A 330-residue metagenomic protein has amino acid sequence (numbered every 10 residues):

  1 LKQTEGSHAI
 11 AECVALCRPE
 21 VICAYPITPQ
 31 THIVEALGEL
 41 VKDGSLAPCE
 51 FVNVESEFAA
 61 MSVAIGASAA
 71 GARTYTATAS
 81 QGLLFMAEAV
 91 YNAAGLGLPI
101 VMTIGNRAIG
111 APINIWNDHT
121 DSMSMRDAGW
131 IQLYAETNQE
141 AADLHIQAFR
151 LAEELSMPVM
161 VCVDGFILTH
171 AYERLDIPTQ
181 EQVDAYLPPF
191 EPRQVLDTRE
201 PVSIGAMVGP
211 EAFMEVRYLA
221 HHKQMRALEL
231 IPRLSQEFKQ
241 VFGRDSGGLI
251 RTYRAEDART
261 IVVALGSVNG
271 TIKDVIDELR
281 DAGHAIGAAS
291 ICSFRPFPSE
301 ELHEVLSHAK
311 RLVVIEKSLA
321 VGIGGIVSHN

Functional and structural regions predicted by a protein language model:
L1-S124, G129, I146: Thiamine diphosphate
G38-L40, Y91-A93, H119, F149-L151 (+4 more regions): Short, solvent-exposed amphipathic alpha-helical segments in soluble enzyme and RNA/protein-processing domains
S45, C49, V159-R251: Conformationally flexible catalytic loops at phosphate/diphosphate-handling active centers
A77-T78, V101-G105, Y134-E136, M160-D164 (+1 more regions): Short beta-strand segments
F85, I109-P112, E140-D143, I167-Y172: Short, well-ordered, mixed-charge alpha-helical segments that flank or form enzyme active sites
R107-A108, V163-H170, F190, G266-V268 (+1 more regions): Glycine-rich beta-alpha junction loops
W116-G165: Conserved thiamine diphosphate
E237-N330: Thiamine diphosphate
